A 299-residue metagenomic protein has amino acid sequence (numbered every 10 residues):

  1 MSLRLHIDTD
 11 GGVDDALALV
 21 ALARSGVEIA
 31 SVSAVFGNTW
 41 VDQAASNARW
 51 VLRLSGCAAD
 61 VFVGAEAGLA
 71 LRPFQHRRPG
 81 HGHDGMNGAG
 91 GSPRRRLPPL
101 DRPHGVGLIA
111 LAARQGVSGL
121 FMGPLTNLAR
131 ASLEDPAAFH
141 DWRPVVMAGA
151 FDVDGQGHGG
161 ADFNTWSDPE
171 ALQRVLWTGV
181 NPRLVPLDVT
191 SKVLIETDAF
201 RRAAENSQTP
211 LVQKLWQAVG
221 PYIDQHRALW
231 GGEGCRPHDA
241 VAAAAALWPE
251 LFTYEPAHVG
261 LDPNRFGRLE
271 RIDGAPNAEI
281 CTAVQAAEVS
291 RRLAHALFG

Functional and structural regions predicted by a protein language model:
S2-R4, A18-R24, E28-I29, F163-E170 (+1 more regions): Conformational coupling and interaction surfaces
S2-S46, W50, G91-S191: Active-site histidine-anchored catalytic micro-motif
T39, L69-L71, K192-L194: Generic structural signal for helix capping and beta-alpha/helix-loop junctions
A45-Q115, R265-F266, A275-A294, F298: Metal-dependent C-N hydrolase catalytic cores
C57, Q115, P136, V180 (+2 more regions): Proline-centered flexible-loop/turn and helix-kink motifs
V61, V175, A243: A residue-level signal for conserved active-site and pocket-lining positions in enzyme catalytic cores
R72-Q75, S132, Q156-G157, I195-D198: Short, well-ordered secondary-structure micro-motifs
F74-G82, H158-D162, F200-R202: Short, surface-exposed amphipathic charged segments that create phosphate/polyanion-binding patches used for binding
